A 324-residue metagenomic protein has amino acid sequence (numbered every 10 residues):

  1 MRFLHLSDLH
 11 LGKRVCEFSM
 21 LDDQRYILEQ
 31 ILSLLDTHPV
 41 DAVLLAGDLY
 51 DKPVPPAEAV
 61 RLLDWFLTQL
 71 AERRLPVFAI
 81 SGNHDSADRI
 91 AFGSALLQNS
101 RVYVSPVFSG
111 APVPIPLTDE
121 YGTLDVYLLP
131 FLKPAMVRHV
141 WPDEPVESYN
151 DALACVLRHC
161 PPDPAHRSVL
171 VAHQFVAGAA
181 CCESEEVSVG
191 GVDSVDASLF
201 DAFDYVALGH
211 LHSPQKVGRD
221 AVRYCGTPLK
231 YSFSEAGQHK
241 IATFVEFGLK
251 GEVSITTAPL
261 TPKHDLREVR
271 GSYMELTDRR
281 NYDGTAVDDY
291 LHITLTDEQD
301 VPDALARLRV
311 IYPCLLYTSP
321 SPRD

Functional and structural regions predicted by a protein language model:
M1-T68, E72, L170: N-terminal active-site segment of His-dependent metallophosphoesterases
D8, D48, G82, V126 (+4 more regions): Divalent metal-coordination and catalytic microenvironments
P55, H84-G218: His/Asp/Glu-rich metal-coordinating catalytic cores of metallo-dependent phosphodiesterases/hydrolases acting on
E58-L70, L96-Y103, C182-G190, D220-Q238: Short, electropositive alpha-helical surface patch
A71-A79, V287-D289: Short, surface-exposed connector motifs at secondary-structure boundaries
P112-L124, L129, Y224-V287: Binuclear metal-dependent phosphoesterase catalytic core
M274-Y312: Internal helical hairpin/lid segments
Y317-D324: Conserved small/polar residues in nucleotide/adenosyl-binding loops
